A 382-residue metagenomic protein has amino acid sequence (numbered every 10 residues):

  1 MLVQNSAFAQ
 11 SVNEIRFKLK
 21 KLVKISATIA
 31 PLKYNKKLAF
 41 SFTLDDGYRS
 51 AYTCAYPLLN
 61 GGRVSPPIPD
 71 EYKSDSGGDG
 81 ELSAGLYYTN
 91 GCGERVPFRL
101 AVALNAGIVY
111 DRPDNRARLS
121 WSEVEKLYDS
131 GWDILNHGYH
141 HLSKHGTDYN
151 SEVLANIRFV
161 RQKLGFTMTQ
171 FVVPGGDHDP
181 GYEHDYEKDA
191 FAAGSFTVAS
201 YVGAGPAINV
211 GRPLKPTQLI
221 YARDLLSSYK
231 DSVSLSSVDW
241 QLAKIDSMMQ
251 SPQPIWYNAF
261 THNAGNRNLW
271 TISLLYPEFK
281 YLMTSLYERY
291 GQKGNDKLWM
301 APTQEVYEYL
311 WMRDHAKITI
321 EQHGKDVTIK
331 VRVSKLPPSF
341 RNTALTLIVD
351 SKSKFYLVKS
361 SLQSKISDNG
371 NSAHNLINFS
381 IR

Functional and structural regions predicted by a protein language model:
M1-A7: C-terminal segment of classical bacterial N-terminal signal peptides
N13-L32, G194-G211, W256-S339, T343-G370: C-terminal domain-boundary segment and adjacent tail
E14-S130, F159-H178, K335: Active-site beta->alpha N-cap acidic-glycine motif
A39-T43, R99-L104, D133-G138, T167-V173 (+4 more regions): Structural recognition of the beta-strand scaffold that forms the well-ordered cores of secreted hydrolase catalytic
D46-S50, A106-D111, I134, Y139-K144 (+4 more regions): Solvent-exposed loop/turn segments at secondary-structure junctions within structured extracellular/periplasmic domains
D75-G80, S227-Q250: A Trp-anchored, charged/polar loop motif used as the substrate-binding/catalytic surface of acyl/ester-handling
D114-N115, H141-D239, E278, W311: Catalytic domains of cell-wall/extracellular-matrix polysaccharide-remodeling enzymes, centered on de-N-acetylation
S367-R382: C-terminal beta-strand-rich structural cap/linker in extracellular carbohydrate-active enzymes
